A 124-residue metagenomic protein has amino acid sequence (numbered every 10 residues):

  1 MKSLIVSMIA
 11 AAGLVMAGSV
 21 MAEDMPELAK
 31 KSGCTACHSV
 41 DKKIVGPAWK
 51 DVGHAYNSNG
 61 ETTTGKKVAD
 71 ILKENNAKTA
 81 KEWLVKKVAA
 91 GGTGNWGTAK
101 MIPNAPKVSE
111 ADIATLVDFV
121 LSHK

Functional and structural regions predicted by a protein language model:
M1-L4: Positively charged n-region of N-terminal signal peptides that target proteins for export
S7-V15: Bacterial N-terminal signal peptides
M16-A22: Sec/Tat signal peptide C-region and signal peptidase I cleavage site
L28-S32, N95: Short sequence/structural segments immediately N-terminal
S32-V40, L116: The canonical Cys-X-X-Cys-His
A36, V45-H54, T64-T79, W83-I113: Axial heme c-ligation environment in periplasmic c-type cytochrome domains
H38, A89, V120-K124: Protein kinase-like catalytic domain
I113-V120: C-terminal structural segments of small proteins and small subunits
